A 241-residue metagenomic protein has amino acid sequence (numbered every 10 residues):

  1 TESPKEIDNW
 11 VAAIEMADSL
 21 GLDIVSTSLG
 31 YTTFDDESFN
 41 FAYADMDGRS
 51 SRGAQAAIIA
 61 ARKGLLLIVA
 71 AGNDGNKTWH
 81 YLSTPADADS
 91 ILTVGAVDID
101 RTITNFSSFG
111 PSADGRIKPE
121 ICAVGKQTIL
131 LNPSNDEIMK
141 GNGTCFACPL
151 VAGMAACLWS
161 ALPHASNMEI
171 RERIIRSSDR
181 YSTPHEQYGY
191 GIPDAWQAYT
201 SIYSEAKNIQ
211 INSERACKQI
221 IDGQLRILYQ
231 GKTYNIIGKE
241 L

Functional and structural regions predicted by a protein language model:
T1, G125-Y188: Hydrolase catalytic cores
T1-E6, L20-D23, D36, R62-G64 (+4 more regions): Subtilisin-like serine protease catalytic core
T1-S38, V94-D98: Subtilisin-like peptidase catalytic core
D8, A12-E15, S19, Q55-I59 (+6 more regions): Solvent-exposed, polar/charged alpha-helical surfaces in well-ordered, non-transmembrane soluble domains, broadly
E15-L22, G30, I58-R62, G72 (+4 more regions): Sec-exported extracytoplasmic/periplasmic mature domains
D18, D23-S28, I59-A61, L66-A70 (+6 more regions): Structural recognition of the beta-strand scaffold that forms the well-ordered cores of secreted hydrolase catalytic
Y31-T93, T102-A113, T128-C148: Substrate-binding/specificity loop regions of serine endopeptidase catalytic domains, predominantly subtilases
Y199-K232, E240-L241: Residue-level detector of functionally pivotal "anchor" positions at catalytic/ligand-binding pockets or at interdomain
